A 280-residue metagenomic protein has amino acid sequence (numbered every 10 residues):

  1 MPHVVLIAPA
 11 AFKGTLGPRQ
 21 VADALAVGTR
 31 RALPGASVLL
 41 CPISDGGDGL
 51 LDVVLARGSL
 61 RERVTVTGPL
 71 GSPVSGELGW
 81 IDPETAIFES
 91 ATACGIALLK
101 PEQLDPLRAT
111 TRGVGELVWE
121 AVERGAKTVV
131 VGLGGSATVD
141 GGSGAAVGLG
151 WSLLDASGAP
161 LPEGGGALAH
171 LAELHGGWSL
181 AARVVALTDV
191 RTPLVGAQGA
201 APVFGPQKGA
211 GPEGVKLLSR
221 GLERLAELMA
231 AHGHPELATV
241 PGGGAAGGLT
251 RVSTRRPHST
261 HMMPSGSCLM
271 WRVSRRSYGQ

Functional and structural regions predicted by a protein language model:
M1-L133, A137-Q280: N-terminal loops that bind phosphate or other acidic moieties and the adjacent beta-alpha structural core
